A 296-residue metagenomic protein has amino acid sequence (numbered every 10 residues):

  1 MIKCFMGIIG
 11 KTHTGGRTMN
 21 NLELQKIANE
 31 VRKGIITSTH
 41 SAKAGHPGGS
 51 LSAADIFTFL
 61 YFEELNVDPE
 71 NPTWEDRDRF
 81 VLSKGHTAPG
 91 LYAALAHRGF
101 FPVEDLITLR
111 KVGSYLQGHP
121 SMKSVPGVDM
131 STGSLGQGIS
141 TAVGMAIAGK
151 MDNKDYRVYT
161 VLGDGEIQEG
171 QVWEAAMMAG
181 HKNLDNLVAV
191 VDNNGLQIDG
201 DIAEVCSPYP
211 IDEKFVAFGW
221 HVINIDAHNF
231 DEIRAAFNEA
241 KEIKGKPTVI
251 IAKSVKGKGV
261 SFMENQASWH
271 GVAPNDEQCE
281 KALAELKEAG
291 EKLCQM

Functional and structural regions predicted by a protein language model:
M1-T18: Short, Lys/Arg-enriched N-terminal segments with co-localized hydrophobic residues within the first ~10-30 amino acids
M19-V31: N-terminal hydrophobic or amphipathic helices/low-complexity stretches enriched in small/hydrophobic/Pro/Gly
A28-A44, D192-N194: N-terminal capping segment at the start of a domain
I35-T39, S50-H181: Cofactor-binding active-site loop characterized by glycine-rich and histidine/acidic residues
H86-T87, L91, N194-G195, N229 (+1 more regions): Glycine-rich beta-alpha junction loops
Y92-A93, S121, Q171-W173, D199-A203 (+1 more regions): Short acidic, glycine/serine/threonine-rich loops at helix termini
G127, S131-S134, I139-I243: Thiamine diphosphate
F230-M296: Glycine/aspartate-rich loop-and-adjacent alpha/beta segment that forms the canonical ThDP
